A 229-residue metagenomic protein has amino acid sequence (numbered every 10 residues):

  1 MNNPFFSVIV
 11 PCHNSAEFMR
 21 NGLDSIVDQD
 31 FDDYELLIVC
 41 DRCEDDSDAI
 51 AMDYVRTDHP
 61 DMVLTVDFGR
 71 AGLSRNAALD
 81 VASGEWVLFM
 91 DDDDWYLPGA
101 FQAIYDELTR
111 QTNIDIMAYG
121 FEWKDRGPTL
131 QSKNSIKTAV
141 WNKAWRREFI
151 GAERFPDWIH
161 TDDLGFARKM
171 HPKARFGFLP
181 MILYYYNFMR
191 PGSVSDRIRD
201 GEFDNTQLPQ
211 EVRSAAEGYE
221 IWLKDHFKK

Functional and structural regions predicted by a protein language model:
N3-F6, V27-I38, D58-M62: Short loop->beta transition adjacent to catalytic acidic/histidine clusters or analogous donor-positioning motifs
N14-D28: Short, well-formed alpha-helical segments that are part of the catalytic scaffolds of diverse glycosyltransferases
S25, D32, C40-I50, D91: A conserved acidic beta->alpha catalytic loop
T65-A82: Glycine-rich, basic loop-to-helix element that forms the pyrophosphate-binding segment of sugar-nucleotide handling
V87: Short aromatic/hydrophobic "clamp" motif used to bind/position activated sugar donors
G99-T129: Conserved donor NDP-sugar-binding/catalytic core segment of glycosyltransferases
P128-D204: Conserved nucleotide-sugar donor-binding catalytic segment
Y185-M189, D196-K228: Catalytic core of nucleotide-sugar-dependent glycosyltransferases
